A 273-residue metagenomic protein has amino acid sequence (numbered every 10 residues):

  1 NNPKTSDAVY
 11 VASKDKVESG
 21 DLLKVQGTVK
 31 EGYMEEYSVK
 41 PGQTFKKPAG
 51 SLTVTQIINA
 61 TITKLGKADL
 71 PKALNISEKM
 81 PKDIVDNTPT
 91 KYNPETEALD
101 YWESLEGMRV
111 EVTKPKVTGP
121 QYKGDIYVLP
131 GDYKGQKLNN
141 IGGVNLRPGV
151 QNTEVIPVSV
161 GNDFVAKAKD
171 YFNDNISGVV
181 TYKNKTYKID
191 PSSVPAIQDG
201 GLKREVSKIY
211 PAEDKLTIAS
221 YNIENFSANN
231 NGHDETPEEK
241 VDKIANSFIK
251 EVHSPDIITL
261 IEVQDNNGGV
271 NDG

Functional and structural regions predicted by a protein language model:
N1-I257: Extended non-catalytic accessory segments flanking core domains
V263-G273: Metal-dependent catalytic neighborhoods of phosphoester/phosphodiester hydrolases
